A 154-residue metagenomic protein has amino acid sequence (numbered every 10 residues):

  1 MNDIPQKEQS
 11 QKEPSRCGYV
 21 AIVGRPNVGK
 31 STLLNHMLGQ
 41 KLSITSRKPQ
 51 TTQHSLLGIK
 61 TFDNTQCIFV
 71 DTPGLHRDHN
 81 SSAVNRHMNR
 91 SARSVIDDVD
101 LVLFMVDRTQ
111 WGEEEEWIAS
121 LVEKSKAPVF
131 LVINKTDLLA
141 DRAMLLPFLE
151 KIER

Functional and structural regions predicted by a protein language model:
M1-I96: Conserved G1/Walker A P-loop phosphate-binding module
R90-R154: Conserved C-terminal guanine-recognition region of P-loop GTPase G domains, centered on the G4
